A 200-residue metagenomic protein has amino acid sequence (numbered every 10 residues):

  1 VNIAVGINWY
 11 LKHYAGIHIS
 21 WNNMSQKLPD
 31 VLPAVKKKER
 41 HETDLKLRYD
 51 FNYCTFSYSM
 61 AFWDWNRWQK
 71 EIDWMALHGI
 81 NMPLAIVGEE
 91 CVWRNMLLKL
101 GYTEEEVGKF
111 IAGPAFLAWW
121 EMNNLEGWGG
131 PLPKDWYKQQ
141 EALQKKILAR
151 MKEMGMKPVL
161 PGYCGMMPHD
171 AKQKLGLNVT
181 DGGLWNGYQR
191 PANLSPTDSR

Functional and structural regions predicted by a protein language model:
V1-D198: Feature activates predominantly on carbohydrate-active enzymes
